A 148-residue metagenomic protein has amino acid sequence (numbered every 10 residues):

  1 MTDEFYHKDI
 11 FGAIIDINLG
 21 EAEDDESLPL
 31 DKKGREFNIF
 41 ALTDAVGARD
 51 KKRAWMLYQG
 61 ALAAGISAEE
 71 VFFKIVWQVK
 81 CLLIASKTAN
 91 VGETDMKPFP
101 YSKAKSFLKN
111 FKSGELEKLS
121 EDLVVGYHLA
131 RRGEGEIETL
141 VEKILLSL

Functional and structural regions predicted by a protein language model:
M1-L148: Conserved beta/loop motifs at nucleotide-recognition and modification sites
